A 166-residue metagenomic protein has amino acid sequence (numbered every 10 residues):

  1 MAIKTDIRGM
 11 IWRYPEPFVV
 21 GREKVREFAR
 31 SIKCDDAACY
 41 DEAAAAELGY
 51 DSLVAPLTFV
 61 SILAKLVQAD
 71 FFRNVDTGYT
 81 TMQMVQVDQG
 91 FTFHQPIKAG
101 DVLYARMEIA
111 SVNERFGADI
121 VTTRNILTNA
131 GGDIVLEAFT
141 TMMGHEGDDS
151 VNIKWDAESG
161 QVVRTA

Functional and structural regions predicted by a protein language model:
M1-K4, D88, F93-A166: HotDog/MaoC-like acyl-thioester-processing domains
M1-Q86, I153-A166: Hot-dog-fold acyl-thioester-processing enzymes
